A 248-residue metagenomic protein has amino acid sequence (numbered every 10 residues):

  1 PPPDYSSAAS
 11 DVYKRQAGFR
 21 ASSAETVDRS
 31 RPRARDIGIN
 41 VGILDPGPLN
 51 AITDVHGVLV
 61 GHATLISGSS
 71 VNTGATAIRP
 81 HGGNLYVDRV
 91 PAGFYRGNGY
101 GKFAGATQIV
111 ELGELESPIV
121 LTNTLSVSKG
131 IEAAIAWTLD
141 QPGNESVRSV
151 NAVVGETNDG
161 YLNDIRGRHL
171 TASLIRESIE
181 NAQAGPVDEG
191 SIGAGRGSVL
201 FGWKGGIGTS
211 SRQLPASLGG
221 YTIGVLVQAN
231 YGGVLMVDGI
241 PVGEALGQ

Functional and structural regions predicted by a protein language model:
P1-Q16: Single conserved hydrophobic/aromatic residue that forms the stacking wall/gate of nucleotide- or nucleobase-binding
F19-Q248: Alpha/propeptide regions of enzymes that mature by internal proteolysis
